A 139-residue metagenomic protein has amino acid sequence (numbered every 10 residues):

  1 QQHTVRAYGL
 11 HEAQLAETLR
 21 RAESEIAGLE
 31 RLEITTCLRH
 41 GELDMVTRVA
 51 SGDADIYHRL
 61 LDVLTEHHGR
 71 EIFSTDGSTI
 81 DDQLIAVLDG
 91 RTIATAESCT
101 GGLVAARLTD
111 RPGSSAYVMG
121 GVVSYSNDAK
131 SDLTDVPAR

Functional and structural regions predicted by a protein language model:
Q1-L60: An accessory alpha-helical subdomain
D55-R139: Short alpha-helical segments enriched in small residues
